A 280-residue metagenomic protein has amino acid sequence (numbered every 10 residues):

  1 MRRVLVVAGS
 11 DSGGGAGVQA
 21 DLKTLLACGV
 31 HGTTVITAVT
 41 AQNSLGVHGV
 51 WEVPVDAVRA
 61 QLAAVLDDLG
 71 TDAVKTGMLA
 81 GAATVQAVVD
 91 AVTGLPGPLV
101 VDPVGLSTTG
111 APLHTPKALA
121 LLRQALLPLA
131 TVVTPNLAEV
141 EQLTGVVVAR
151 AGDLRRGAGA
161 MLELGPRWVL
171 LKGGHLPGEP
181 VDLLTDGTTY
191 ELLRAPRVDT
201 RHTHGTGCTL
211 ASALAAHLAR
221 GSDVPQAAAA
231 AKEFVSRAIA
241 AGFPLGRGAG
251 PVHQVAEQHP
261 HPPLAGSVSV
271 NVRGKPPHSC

Functional and structural regions predicted by a protein language model:
M1-V6, V18, L22-T108: Conserved N-terminal subdomain of the carbohydrate kinase-like
V7-G13, E191-H204: Short pre-catalytic strand/loop immediately N-terminal to key active-site residues, enriched for Gly-Thr
S10, T76-G77, A111, T203: Glycine- and other small-residue-rich loops at beta-strand/loop junctions that grip anionic moieties
Q19, T24, E141-Q142, R201-V224: Short, small-residue alpha-helix embedded
E52, P225-C280: Charged C-terminal helix
D72, A83-P96, R167, V181 (+3 more regions): Nucleotide and nucleotide-moiety/phosphate-recognizing core
L113-Y190: Conserved phosphate/ATP/ADP-binding segment of small-molecule kinases
V146-R155, A219-A229: Short, charged, surface-exposed loops that flank catalytic or proteolytic processing sites
